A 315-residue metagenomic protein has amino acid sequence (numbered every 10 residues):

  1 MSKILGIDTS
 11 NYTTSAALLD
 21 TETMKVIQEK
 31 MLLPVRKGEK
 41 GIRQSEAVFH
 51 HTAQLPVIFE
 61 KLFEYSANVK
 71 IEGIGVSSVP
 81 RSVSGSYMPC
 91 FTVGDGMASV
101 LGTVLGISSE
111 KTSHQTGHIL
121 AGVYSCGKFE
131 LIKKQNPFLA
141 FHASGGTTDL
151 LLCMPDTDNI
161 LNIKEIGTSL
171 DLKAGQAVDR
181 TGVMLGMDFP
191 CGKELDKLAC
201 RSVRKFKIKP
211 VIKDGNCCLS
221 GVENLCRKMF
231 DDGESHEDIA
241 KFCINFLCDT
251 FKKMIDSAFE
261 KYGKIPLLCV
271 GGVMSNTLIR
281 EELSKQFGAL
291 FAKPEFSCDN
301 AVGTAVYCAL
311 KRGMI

Functional and structural regions predicted by a protein language model:
M1-S2, I107, K111-F138, V306-L310: Conserved phosphate-binding catalytic cores of ATP/NTP-utilizing and phosphoryl-transfer enzymes
S2, T9-S10, I27-Q28, K134-Q135 (+3 more regions): A short helix-loop
S10-F49, N159-E165, F291: Short glycine-rich, Thr/Ser-proximal phosphate-binding strand/loop in the N-terminal lobe of ATP-dependent enzymes
T14-D20, L120, A140-H142, T148-L152: Short beta-strand scaffold segments in enzyme catalytic cores
E60-S99: Short beta-strand-loop/turn "lid" adjacent to the catalytic site in phosphate-handling enzymes
V76-V79, S144, L268-N276: Glycine-rich beta-strand-to-loop/alpha-helix junction loops that act as flexible
H118-A121, A292-I315: Glycine-rich phosphate-binding/hydrolytic loop that grips phosphoryl groups
K197-P266, V273-L290, A309-I315: A contiguous, well-structured pocket-lining segment that forms one wall/lid of small-molecule binding clefts in soluble
